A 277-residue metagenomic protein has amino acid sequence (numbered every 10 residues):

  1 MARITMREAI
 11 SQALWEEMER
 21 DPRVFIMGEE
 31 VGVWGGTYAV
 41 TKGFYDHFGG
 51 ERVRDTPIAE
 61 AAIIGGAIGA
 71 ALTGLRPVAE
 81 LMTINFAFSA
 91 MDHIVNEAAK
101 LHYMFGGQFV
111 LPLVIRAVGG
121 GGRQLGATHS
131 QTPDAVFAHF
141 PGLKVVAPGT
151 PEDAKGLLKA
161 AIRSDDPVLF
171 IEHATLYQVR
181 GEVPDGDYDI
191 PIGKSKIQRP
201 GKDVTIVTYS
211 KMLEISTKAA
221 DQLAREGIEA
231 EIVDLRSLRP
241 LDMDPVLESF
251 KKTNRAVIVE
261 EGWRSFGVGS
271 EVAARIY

Functional and structural regions predicted by a protein language model:
M1-P167, I171, T175: Thiamine diphosphate
V31, Y38-H47, Q108-V114, G122-Q124 (+1 more regions): Thiamine diphosphate
